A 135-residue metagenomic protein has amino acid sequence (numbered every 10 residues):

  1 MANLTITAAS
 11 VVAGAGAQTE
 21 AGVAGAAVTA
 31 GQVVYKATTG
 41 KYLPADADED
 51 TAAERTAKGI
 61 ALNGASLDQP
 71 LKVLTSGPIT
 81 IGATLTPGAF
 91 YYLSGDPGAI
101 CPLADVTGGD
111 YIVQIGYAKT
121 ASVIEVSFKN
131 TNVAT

Functional and structural regions predicted by a protein language model:
A2-T135: Glycine-anchored, exposed beta-strand/edge motif detector
